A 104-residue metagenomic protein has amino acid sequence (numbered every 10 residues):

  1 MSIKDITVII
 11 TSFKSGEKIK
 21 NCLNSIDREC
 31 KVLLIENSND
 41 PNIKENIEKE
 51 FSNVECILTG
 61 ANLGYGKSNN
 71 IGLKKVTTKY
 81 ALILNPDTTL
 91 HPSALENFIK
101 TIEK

Functional and structural regions predicted by a protein language model:
D5-T7, K31: Cell-envelope/extracellular polymer assembly enzymes that use nucleotide-activated donors
S12-R28: Short, well-formed alpha-helical segments that are part of the catalytic scaffolds of diverse glycosyltransferases
S25, E36-E45, A61: A conserved acidic beta->alpha catalytic loop
I43-K44, N69, S93-L95: Acidic donor-diphosphate engagement hotspot in glycosyltransferases and nucleotidyltransferases that stabilizes
T59-V76: Glycine-rich, basic loop-to-helix element that forms the pyrophosphate-binding segment of sugar-nucleotide handling
A81: Short aromatic/hydrophobic "clamp" motif used to bind/position activated sugar donors
N85-T89: The conserved acidic donor/metal-binding loop of glycosyltransferases
P92-K104: Conserved donor NDP-sugar-binding/catalytic core segment of glycosyltransferases
